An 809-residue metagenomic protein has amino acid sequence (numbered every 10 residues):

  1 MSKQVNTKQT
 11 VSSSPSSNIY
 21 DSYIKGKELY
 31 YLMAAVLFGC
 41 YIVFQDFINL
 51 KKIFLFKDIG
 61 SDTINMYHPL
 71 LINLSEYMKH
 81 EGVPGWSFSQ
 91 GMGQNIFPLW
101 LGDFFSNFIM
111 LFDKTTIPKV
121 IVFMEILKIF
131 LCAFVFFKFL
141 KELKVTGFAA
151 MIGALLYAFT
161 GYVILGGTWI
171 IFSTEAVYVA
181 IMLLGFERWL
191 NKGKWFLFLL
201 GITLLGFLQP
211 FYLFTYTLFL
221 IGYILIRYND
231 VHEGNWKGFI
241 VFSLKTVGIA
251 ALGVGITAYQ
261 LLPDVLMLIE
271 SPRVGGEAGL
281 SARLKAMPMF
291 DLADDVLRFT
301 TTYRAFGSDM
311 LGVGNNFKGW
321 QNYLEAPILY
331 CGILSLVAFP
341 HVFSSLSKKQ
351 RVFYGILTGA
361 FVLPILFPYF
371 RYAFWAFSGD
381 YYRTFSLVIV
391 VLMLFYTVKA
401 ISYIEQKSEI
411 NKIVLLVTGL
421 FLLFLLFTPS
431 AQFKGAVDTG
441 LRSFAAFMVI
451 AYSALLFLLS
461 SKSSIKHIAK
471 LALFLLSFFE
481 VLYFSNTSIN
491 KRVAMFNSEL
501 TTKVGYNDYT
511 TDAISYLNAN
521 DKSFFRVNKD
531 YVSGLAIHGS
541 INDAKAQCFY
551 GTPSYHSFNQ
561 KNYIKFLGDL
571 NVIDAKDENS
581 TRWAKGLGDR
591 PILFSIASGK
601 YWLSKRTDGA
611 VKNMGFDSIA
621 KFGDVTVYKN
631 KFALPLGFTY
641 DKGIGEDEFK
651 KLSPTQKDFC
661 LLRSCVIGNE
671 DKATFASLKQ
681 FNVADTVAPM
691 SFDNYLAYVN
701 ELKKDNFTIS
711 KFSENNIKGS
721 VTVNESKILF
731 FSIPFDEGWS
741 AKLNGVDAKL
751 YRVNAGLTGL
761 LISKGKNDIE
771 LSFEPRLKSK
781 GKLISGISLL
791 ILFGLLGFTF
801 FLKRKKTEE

Functional and structural regions predicted by a protein language model:
S16-I19, I24, L70, K679-E809: Active-site-proximal, structured, solvent-exposed surfaces of multi-pass membrane proteins that position macromolecular
F38-Y41, F130-L143, G147-D230, F242-V265 (+4 more regions): Membrane-embedded helix bundles of polyisoprenyl
C40-K52, M78, F104-K119, F148-I170 (+9 more regions): Membrane-interface helix-loop junctions at the exits of transmembrane helices
Q45-L143, F148-A180, F207-L208, P288-L297 (+2 more regions): Active-site lumenal/periplasmic loops and adjacent helix-entry segments of GT-C-fold, multi-pass membrane
S61-S87, Q94-F104, S243, G255-S345 (+6 more regions): Periplasmic/ER-lumenal interhelical loops and adjacent helix-loop junctions in multi-pass membrane proteins
L111, D438-T439, I468-K727, F731-K749: Soluble catalytic regions of membrane-associated enzymes that act on cell-envelope and secretory-pathway components
W189-L199, Q209-Y212, V352-Y506, K764-E809: Contiguous transmembrane helix-bundle modules in multi-pass membrane proteins
E233-L244, A338-I365, S464-H467, S554: Membrane-interface helix-loop-helix junctions at transmembrane boundaries of multi-pass membrane enzymes, predominantly
